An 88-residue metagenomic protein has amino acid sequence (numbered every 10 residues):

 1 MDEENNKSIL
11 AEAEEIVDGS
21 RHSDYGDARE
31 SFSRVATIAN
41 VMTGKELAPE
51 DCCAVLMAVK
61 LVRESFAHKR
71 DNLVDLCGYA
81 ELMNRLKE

Functional and structural regions predicted by a protein language model:
M1-E88: Intrinsically disordered, low-complexity regulatory regions that flank transcription factor DNA-binding cores
